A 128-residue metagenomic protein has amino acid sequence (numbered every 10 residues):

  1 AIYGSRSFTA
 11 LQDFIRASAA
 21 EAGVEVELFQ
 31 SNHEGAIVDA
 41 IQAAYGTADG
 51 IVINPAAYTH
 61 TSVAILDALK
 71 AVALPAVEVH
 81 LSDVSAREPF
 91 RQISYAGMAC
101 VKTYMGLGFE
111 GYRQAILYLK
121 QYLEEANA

Functional and structural regions predicted by a protein language model:
A1-A22: Glycine-rich phosphate/diphosphate-binding loop of Rossmann-like nucleotide-binding domains
E25-G35: Short beta->alpha junction loops
A43, S62-A71: Short Gly/Thr/Asp-enriched flexible loops that form oxyanion-binding sites at enzyme active sites
A44-I51: Short acidic/histidine-rich motifs immediately flanking catalytic phosphotransfer sites in two-component signaling
A56-T59, S82-V84: Short glycine-rich anion-binding loops that position phosphate/pyrophosphate groups of nucleotides and phosphorylated
K70-R87: Short, acidic/small-residue loops that bind anionic groups at enzyme active sites
R91-F109: Short beta-strand elements at the ligand-binding edges of bilobed clamshell
M105-A128: A charged, well-structured terminal subsegment
